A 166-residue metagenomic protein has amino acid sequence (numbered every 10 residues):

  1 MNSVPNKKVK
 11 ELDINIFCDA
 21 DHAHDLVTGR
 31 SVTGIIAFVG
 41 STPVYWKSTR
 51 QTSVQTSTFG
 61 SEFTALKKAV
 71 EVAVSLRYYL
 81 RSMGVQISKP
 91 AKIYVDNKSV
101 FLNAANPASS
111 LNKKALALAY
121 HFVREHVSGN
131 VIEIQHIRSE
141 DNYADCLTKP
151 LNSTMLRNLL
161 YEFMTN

Functional and structural regions predicted by a protein language model:
M1-P5: Amphipathic alpha-helical
K8, D13-F59: RNase H-like nuclease fold core
L12-D13, T52-N166: RNase H-like nuclease module associated with reverse transcription
